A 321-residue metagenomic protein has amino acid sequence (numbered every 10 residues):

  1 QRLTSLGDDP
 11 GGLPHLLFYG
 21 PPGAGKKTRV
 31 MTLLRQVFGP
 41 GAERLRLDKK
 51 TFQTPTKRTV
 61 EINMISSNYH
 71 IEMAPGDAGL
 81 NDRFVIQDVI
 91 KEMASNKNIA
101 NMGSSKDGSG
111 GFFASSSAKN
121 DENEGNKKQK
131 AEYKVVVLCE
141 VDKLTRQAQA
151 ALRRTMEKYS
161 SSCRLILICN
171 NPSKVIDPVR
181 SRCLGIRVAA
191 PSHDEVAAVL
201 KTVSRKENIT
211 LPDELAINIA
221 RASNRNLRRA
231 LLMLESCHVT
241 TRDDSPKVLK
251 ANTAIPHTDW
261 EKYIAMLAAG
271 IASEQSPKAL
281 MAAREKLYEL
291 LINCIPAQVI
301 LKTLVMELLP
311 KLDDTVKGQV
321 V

Functional and structural regions predicted by a protein language model:
Q1-A151, S161-I166, S173-S181: P-loop/Walker A NTP-binding region and its immediately flanking N-terminal helices in P-loop NTPase folds
P10-G12, D194, S204-V320: AAA+ P-loop NTPase domains with strong preference for DNA replication initiators and clamp-loader complexes
Y19, L184-V196: Conserved AAA+ ATPase "SRH/arginine-finger" region at the nucleotide-binding site
G23, G76-D82, K130, K134-V137 (+8 more regions): Amphipathic alpha-helical protein-protein interaction segments
D82-I86, A197, L301-K302: Ser/Thr-Pro-rich, acidic low-complexity intrinsically disordered regions of eukaryotic RNA-binding
Y133, L167, V175, N208-P212 (+1 more regions): Short, surface-exposed helix-loop/turn micro-motifs enriched in polar/charged residues
T155-M156: P-loop NTPase nucleotide-binding module
N171, A198, T202-R205: Replace "adjacent to P-loop NTPase cores in ATP/GTP-dependent enzymes" with "adjacent to NTP-binding cores
